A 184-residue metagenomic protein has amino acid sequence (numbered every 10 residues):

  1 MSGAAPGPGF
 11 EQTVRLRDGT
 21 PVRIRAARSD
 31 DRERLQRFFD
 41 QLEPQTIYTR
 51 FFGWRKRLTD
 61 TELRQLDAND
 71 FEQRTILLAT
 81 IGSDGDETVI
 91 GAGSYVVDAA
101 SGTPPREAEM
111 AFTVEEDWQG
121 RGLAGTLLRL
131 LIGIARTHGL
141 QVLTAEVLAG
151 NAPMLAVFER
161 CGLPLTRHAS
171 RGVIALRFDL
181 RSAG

Functional and structural regions predicted by a protein language model:
M1-G184: Long, contiguous binding/interaction regions
